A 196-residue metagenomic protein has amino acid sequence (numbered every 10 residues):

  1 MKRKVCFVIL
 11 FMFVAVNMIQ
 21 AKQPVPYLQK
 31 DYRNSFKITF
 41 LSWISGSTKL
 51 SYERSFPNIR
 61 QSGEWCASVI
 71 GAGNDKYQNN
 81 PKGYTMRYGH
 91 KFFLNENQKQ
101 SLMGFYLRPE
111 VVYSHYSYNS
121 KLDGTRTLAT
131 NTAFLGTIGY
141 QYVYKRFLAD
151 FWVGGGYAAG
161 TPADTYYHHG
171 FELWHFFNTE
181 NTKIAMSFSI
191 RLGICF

Functional and structural regions predicted by a protein language model:
M1-Q29, F196: Cleavable N-terminal export/targeting peptides
A21-A72, Y77, P81, R191-C195: Short glycine/proline- and aromatic-enriched beta-strand/turn motifs that initiate or cap beta-hairpins
K22-Y32, P57-R60, N95-G104, V143-A149: Short loop/turn motifs that connect adjacent beta-strands in outer-membrane beta-barrel proteins
R33, S45, G83, N131-A133 (+1 more regions): Membrane-spanning beta-strands of outer-membrane beta-barrel proteins
F36-I38, Y52, G63-A67, Y88 (+4 more regions): Membrane-embedded beta-strand positions of outer-membrane beta-barrel proteins
S42, R54, F92-L94, Y140-Y142 (+2 more regions): Residue-level signature of outer-membrane beta-barrel architecture
C66-A133, Q141: Outer-membrane beta-barrel translocator/channel fold
R87, T182-F196: Outer-membrane beta-barrel "beta-signal"
